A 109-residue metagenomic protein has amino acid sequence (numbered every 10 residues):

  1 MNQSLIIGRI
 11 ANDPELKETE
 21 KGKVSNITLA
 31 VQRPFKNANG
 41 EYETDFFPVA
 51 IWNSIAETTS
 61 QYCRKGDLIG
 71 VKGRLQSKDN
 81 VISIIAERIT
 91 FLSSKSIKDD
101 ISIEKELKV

Functional and structural regions predicted by a protein language model:
M1-V109: Single-stranded nucleic acid-binding surfaces, predominantly the OB-fold ssDNA-binding core
